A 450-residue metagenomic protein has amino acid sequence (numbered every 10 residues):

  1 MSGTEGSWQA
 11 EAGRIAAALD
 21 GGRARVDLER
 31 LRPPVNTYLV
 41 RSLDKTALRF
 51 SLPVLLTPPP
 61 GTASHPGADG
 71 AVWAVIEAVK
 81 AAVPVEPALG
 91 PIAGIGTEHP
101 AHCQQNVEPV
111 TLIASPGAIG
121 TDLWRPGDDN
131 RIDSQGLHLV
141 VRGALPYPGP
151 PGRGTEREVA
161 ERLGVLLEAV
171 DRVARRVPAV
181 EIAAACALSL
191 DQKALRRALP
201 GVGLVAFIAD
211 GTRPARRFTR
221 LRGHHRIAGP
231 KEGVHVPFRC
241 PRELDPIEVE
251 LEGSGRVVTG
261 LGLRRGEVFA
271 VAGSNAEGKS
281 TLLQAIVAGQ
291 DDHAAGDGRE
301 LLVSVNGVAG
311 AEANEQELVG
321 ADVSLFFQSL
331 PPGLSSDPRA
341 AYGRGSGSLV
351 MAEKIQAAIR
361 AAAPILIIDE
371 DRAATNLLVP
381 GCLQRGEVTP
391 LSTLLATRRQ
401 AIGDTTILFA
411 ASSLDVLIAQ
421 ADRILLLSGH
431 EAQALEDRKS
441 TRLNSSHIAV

Functional and structural regions predicted by a protein language model:
M1-G203, P214: N-terminal accessory targeting/assembly segments
R217-V257, V303-V308, E312-N314, V319 (+1 more regions): N-terminal pre-Walker A segment at the start of P-loop NTPase domains
T259-V287: Glycine-rich phosphate-binding P-loop
A288-R299: Post-Walker A helix-loop "phosphate-sensing" segment adjacent to the P-loop in P-loop NTPases
F326-S348, L378-T389: Flexible beta-alpha connector loops of hexameric P-loop NTPases
S346-G347, M351-A358: Conserved alpha-helical scaffold flanking the Walker A/P-loop in AAA+ ATPase domains
A358-G403, S413-A419, R423-R438: Conserved P-loop NTPase nucleotide-binding/switch module
L443-V450: Single conserved hydrophobic/aromatic residue that forms the stacking wall/gate of nucleotide- or nucleobase-binding
